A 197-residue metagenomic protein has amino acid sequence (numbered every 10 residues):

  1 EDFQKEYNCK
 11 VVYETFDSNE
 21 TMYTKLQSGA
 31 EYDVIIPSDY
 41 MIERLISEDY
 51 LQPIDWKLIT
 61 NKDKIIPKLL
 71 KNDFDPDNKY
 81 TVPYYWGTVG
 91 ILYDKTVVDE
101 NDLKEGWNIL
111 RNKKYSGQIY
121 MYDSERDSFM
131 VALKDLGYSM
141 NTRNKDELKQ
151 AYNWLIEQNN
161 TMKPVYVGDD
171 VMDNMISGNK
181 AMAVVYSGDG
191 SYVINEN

Functional and structural regions predicted by a protein language model:
E1-R44, D173: Early extracytoplasmic/lumenal segment of secretory-pathway proteins
V12-T15, D33-I36, P83, G90-L92 (+3 more regions): Structural recognition of the beta-strand scaffold that forms the well-ordered cores of secreted hydrolase catalytic
M22-E31, S47-E48, I109, D169-N179 (+1 more regions): Short helices/loops that flank or line small-molecule/ion binding pockets
S28-G29, R44-I46, D73-D77, V82-W86 (+3 more regions): Extracellular/periplasmic catalytic domains that process cell-envelope and extracellular macromolecules
E31-P37, Q52-I91, Q118-Y120: A structural signal for short loop-to-beta-strand junctions that line the ligand-binding cleft of periplasmic/secreted
Y40-Q52, F74-L103, R126-L136: Periplasmic solute-binding protein
N108-D123, L136: Short loop->beta-strand "edge-of-pocket" segments that line small-molecule binding or catalytic clefts across diverse
Y120-S124, S128, A132, M140-N197: Ligand-binding pocket segment of bilobal, Venus flytrap-like solute-binding proteins
